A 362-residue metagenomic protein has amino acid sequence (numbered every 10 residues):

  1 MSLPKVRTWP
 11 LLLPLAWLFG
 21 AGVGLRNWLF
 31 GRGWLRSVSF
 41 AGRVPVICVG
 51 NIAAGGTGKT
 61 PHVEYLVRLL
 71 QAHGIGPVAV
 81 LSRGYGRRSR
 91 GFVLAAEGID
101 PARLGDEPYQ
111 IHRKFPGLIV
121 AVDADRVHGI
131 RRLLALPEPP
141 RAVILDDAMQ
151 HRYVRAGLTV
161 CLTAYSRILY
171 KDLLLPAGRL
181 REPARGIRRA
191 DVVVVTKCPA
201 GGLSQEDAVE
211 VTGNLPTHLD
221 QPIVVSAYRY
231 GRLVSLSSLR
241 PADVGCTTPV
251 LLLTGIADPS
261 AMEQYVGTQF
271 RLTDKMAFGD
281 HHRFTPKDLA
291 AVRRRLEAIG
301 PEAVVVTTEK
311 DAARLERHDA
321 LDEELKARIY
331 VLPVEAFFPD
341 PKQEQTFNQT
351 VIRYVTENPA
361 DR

Functional and structural regions predicted by a protein language model:
M1-P45, Y354, P359: A transmembrane-helix-recognition feature enriched in membrane-embedded lipid enzymes and envelope glyco-/phospholipid
S2-K5, I168-E302, A360-R362: C-terminal accessory "lid"/substrate-recognition subdomains
L18, T60, I111, D146 (+3 more regions): Residue-level signal for inorganic ion chemistry
W28-E97, P199-G202: Walker A (P-loop) phosphate-binding motif
G84-Q221: Phosphate/Mg2+-binding loops and adjacent switch elements in nucleotide/diphosphate-handling enzyme cores
L118, A135-R141, C246, L296-A303: Glycine-rich phosphate-binding loop signature in dinucleotide/nucleotide-binding domains
R229, G279-R283, E323-E357: Short, flexible loop segments at boundaries between secondary-structure elements
A303-K310: Acidic beta-strand-to-loop metal/phosphate-binding motif
